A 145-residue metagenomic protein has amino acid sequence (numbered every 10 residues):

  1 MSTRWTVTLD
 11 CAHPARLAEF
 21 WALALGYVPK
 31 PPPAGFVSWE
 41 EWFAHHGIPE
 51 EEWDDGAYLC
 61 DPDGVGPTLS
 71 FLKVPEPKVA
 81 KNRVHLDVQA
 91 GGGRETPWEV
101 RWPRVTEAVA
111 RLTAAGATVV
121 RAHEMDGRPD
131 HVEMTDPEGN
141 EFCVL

Functional and structural regions predicted by a protein language model:
S2-L9, L23-L25, P31-A34, F43-I48 (+4 more regions): Vicinal oxygen chelate
A12-L23: Hydrophobic ligand-binding cavity/cleft-lining segments
F36-S38: Alpha/beta catalytic barrel-like cores
E52: Hydrophobic small-molecule pocket/channel-lining residues, especially in calycin-type beta-barrels
